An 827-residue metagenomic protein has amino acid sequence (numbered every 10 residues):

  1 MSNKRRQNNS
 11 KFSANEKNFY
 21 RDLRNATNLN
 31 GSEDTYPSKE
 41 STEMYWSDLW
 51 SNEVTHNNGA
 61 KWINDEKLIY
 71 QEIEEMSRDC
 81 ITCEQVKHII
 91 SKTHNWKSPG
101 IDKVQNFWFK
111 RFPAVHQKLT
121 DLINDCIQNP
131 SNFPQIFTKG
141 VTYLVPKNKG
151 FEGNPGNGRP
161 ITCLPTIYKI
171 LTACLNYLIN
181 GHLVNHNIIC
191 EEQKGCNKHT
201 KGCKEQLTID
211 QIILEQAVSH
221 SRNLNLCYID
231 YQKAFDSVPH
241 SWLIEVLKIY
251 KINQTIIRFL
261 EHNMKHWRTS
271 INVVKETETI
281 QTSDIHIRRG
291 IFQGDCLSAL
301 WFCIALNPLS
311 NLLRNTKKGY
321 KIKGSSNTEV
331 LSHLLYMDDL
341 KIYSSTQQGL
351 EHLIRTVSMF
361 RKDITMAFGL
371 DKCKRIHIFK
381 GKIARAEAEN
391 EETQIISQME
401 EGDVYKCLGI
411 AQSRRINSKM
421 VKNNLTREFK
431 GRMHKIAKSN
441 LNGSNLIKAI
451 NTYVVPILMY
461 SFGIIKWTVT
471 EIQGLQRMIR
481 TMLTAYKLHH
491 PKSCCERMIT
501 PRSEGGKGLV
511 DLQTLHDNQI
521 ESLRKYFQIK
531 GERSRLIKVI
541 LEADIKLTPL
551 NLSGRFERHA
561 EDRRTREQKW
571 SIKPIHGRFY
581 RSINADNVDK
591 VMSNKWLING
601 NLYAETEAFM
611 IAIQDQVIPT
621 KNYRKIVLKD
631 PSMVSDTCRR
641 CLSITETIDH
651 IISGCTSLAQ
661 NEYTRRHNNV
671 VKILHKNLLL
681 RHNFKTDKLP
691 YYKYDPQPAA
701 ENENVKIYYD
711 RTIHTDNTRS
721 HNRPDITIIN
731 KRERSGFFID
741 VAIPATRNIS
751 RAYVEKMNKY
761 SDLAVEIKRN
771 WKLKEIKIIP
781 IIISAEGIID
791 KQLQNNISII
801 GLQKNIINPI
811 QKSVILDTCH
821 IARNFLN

Functional and structural regions predicted by a protein language model:
M1-G156, T166-I170, I395, K406 (+1 more regions): Surface-exposed loop/turn segments and immediately adjacent short secondary-structure elements within folded domains
H94-V104, T142, G153-C163, K204-K248: Conserved catalytic palm subdomain of right-hand nucleotidyl-transferase polymerases, strongest for RNA-directed enzymes
P155-N187, G202, T208, Q232-F235 (+2 more regions): Conserved pre-motif C helix in the palm subdomain of viral-like polymerases
Y231-H352, D371, I378: Conserved polymerase palm-domain catalytic core
V274, A367-D403: Short, conserved micro-motifs composed of acidic
Q394-V469, L523-R535: Basic, alpha-helical interaction scaffolds
L475, H490-M633, T637, T818-H820: Extended C-terminal regions of large enzymes
L628-K629, F684-F738, I782: Active-site metal-binding core of divalent-cation-utilizing nuclease and nuclease-like domains
